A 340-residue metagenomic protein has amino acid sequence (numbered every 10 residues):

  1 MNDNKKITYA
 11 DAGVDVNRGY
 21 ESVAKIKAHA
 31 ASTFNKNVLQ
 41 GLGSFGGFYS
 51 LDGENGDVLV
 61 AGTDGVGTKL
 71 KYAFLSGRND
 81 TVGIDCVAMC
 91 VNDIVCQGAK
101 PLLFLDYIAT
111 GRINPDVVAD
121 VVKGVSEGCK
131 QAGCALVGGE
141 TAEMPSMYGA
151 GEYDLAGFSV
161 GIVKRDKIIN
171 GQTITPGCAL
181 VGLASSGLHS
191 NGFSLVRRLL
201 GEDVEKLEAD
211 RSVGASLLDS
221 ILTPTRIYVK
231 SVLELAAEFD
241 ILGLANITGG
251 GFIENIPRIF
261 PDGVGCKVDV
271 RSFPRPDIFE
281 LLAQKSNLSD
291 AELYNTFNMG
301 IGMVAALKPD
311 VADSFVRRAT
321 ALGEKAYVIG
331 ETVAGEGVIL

Functional and structural regions predicted by a protein language model:
N2-D11, A28, V117-A135, Y148-L155 (+3 more regions): Glycine-/charge-enriched secondary-structure boundary and capping motifs
N2-K36: N-terminal amphipathic/basic leader segments beginning at the initiator methionine
V14, R18, V82, N191 (+2 more regions): A generic structural signal for residues located within well-ordered alpha-helices of large catalytic or ligand-binding
A28-S186: Glycine-rich phosphate/pyrophosphate-binding loop regions near the starts of catalytic domains
K69-L70, S190-G192, N255-I256: Short helix/loop capping segments that flank catalytic or ligand/cofactor-binding pockets
D154, K167-V213, L217: Short, acidic (Asp/Glu-rich) active-site segment that either coordinates a divalent metal cofactor
